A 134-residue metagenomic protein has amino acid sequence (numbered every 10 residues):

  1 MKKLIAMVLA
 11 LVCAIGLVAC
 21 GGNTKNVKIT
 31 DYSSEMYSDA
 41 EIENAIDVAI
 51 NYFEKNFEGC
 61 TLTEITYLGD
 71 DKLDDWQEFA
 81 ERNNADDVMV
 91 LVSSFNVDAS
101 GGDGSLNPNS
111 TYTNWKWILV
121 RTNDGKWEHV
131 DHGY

Functional and structural regions predicted by a protein language model:
M1-N23: Sec-dependent N-terminal signal peptides of Gram-positive bacterial secreted proteins and lipoproteins
K3, A99-G101, W117, Y134: Low-complexity, compositionally biased segments
A6-L11, K28, S110, I118: Residue-level signal for the start and early helices of compact helical domains
M7, L68-D71, G125: A generic structural micro-environment signature that highlights single residues at secondary-structure boundaries
V12, L17-V18, V97-S100, R121 (+1 more regions): Compositionally biased, low-complexity repeat tracts
A19-T111: Flexible low-complexity loop/turn motifs enriched in small/helix-breaking residues
Y112-Y134: Short beta-strand edge/turn micro-motifs at domain boundaries
